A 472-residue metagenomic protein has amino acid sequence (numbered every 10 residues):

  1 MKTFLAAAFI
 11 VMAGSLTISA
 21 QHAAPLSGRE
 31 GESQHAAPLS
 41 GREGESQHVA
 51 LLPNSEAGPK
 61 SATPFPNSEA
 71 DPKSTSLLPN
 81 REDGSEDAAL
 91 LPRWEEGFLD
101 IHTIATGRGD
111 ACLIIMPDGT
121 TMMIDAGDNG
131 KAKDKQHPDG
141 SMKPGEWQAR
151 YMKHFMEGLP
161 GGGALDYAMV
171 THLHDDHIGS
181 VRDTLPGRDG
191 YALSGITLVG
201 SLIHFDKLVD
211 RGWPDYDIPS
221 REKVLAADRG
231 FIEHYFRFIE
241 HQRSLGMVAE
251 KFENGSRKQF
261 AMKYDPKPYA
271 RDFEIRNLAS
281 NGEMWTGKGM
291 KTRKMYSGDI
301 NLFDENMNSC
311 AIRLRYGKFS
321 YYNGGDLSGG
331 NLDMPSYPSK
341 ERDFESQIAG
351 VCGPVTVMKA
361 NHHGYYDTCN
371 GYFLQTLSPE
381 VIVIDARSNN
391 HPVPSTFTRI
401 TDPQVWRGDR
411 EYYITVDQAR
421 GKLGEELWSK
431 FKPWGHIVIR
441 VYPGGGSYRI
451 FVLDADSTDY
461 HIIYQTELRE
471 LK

Functional and structural regions predicted by a protein language model:
M1-F4: Positively charged n-region of N-terminal signal peptides that target proteins for export
A6-S15: Bacterial N-terminal signal peptides
T17-P25, N80-T120, G127-D139, I275-M284: Zn-dependent metallo-beta-lactamase
A23-E86: Long, intrinsically disordered low-complexity tandem-repeat segments
G84-D100, T106, Y151-H154, P160-Y167 (+2 more regions): Flexible, acidic/histidine-containing loops and adjacent segments that form or flank the divalent-metal
G107, G127-N129, H174-D176, W213-D215 (+3 more regions): Catalytic metal-binding/acid-base residues of hydrolase active sites
P117-M122, D128-V209, S346-Y365, S378-I382: Active-site metal-binding motif and surrounding structural segment of the metallo-beta-lactamase
R342-R440: Long, structured stretches of catalytic cores involved in phosphate-ester chemistry, encompassing
